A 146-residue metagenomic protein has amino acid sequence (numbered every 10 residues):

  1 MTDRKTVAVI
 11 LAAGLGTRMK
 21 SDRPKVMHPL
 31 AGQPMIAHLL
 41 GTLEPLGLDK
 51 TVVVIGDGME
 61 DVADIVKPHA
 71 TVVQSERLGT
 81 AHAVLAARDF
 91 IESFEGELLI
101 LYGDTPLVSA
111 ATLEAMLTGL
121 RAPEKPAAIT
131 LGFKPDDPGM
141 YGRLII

Functional and structural regions predicted by a protein language model:
M1-S21: N-terminal nucleotide-binding beta1-loop-alpha1 segment
M1-V7, P29, Q33-T118, P123: Conserved N-terminal catalytic core of the sugar/cofactor nucleotidyltransferase
A12, I55, Y102, G132-F133: Short beta-strand/turn micro-motifs composed of small residues that flank or help shape donor/cofactor-binding pockets
G16-R18, P106, P138: Short, acidic Gly/Pro/Ser/Thr-rich loop/turn segments
K20, T112, M140-R143: Short acidic, glycine/serine/threonine-rich loops at helix termini
M27, T71, A128-T130: Conserved beta-strand scaffold positions in the cores of enzyme catalytic domains, especially in NTP/NDP-utilizing
A127-I146: Short beta-strand-to-loop element that shapes/binds the nucleotide-sugar donor at the catalytic cleft/hinge
